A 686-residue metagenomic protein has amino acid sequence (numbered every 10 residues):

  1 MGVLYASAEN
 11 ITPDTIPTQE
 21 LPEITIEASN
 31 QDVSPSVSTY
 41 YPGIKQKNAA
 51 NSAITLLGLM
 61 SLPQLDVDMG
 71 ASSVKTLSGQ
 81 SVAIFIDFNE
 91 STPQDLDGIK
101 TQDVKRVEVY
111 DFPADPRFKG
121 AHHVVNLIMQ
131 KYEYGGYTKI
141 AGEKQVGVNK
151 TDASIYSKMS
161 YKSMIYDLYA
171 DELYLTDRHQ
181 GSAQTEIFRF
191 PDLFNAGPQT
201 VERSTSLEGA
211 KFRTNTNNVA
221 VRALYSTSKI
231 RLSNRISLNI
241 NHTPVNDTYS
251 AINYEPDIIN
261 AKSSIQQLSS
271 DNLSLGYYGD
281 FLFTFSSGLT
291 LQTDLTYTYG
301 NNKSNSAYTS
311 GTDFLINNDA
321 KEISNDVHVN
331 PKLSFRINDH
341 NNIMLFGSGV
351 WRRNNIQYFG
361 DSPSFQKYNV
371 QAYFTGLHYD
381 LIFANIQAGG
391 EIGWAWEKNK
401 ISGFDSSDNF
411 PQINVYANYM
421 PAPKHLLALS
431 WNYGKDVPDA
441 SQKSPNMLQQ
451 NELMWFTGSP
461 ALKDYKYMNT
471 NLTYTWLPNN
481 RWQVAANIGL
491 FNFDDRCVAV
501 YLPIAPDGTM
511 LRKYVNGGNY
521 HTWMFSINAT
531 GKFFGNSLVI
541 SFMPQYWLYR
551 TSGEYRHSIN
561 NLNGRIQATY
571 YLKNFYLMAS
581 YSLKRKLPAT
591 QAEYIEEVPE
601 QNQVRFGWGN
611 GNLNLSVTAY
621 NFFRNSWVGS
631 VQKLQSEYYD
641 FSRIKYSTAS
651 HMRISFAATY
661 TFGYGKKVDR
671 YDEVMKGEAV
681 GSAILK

Functional and structural regions predicted by a protein language model:
M1-E9: Cleavable N-terminal targeting peptides that direct proteins into the secretory/outer-membrane pathway or into
A8-Q46, G70-A71: Short, acidic, small-residue-rich periplasmic hinge/interaction motif at the N-terminus of Gram-negative outer-membrane
I11-D14, E23-T25, A53-G58, S72-K75 (+2 more regions): N-terminal periplasmic accessory domains that precede and gate Gram-negative outer-membrane beta-barrel machines
P13, A28, V37-M60, T76 (+2 more regions): Short, polar/charged loop or turn motifs at beta-strand boundaries
A50, S61-L62, S91-I99, D103-R106 (+5 more regions): Exposed, low-structure sequence patches enriched in small/polar residues
D68-F112: Periplasmic plug
F118-V125, E133-S182, T214-N217: Outer-membrane beta-barrel translocator/receptor signature
L175-D326, Y368, D436, N446-Q450 (+2 more regions): Flexible loop and strand-edge segments within Gram-negative outer membrane beta-barrel domains
